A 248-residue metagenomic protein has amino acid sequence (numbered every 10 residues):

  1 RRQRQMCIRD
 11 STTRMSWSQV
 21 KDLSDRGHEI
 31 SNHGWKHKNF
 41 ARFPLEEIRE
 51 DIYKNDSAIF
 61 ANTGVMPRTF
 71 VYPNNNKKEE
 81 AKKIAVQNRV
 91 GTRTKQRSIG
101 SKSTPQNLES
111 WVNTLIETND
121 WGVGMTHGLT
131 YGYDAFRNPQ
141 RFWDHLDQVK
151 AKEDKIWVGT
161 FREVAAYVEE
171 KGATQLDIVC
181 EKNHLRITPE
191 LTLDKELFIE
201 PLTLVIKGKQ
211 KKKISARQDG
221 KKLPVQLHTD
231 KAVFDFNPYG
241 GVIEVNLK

Functional and structural regions predicted by a protein language model:
R1: Catalytic domains of carbohydrate-active enzymes, especially glycoside hydrolases
Q5, R9-G100, N119-G132: Metal-dependent polysaccharide deacetylase catalytic core of the NodB/CE4 family, i.e., the active-site-bearing domain
T12, F60, G91-Q96, G100-S103 (+2 more regions): C-terminal domain-boundary segment and adjacent tail
A61, V65-R68, G122, G208-D219 (+1 more regions): Long hydrophobic alpha-helices with heptad-repeat/coiled-coil character
L115-I116: Extracytoplasmic cysteine-anchoring/structural motifs
H228-K248: C-terminal beta-strand-rich structural cap/linker in extracellular carbohydrate-active enzymes
